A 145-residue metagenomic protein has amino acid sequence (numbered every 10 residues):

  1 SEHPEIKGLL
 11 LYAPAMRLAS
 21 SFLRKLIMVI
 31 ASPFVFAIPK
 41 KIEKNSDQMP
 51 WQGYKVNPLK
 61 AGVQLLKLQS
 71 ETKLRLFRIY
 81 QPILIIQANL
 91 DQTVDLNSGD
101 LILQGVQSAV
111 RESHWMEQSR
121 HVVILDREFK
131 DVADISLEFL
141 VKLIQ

Functional and structural regions predicted by a protein language model:
S1-P4, L9: Short glycine-enriched nucleophile-adjacent loop and the immediately C-terminal alpha-helix near the catalytic center
L10-S20: Active-site nucleophile loop of the alpha/beta-hydrolase fold
L26-E43: Mobile, glycine-enriched helix-loop/loop "lid" segments at the mouths of ligand-binding/catalytic clefts that gate
I42-V56: Short glycine/proline- and acidic residue-enriched helix-loop micro-motifs that form flexible lids or anion-recognition
P58-R75: Active-site nucleophile elbow and catalytic-triad environment of alpha/beta-hydrolase enzymes
I79, I85-Q87, D91: Short beta-strand/loop motif that positions the catalytic acidic residue of the alpha/beta-hydrolase fold
Q81, D95-Q104, W115: Short alpha-helix in the alpha/beta-hydrolase fold that links the catalytic acid
E112-Q145: Catalytic active-site module of serine/aspartate enzymes centered on a nucleophile-bearing elbow/loop
